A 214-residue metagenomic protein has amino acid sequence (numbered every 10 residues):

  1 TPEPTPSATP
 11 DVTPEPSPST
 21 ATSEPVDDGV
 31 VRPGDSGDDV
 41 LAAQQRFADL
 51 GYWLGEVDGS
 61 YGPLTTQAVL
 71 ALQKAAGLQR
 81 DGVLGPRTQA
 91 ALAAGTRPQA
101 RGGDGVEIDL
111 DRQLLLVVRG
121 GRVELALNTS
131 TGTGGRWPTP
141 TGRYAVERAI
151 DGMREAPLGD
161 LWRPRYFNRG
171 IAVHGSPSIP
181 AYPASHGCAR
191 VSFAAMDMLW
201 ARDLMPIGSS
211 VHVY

Functional and structural regions predicted by a protein language model:
T1-G34: N-terminal low-complexity, Pro/Thr-rich disordered segments that flank secretion/membrane-targeting signals
P18-S19, P98-R101, P138-R143, I150-Y214: Exported/periplasmic cell-wall-interacting domains
V30-V40, A48-Q67, K74-A90: Short acidic, glycine/serine/threonine-rich helix-capping segments at coil-helix boundaries
G37-Q44, T66, Q89, A93 (+5 more regions): Extracytoplasmic/secreted envelope proteins and their assembly/folding machinery, especially bacterial periplasmic
Q45-Y52, L70-L78, A93-R97, G120 (+2 more regions): Sec-exported extracytoplasmic/periplasmic mature domains
L84, T88, R112, R119-G121 (+3 more regions): A mature extracytoplasmic/lumenal domain signature
A93-G134: A structural motif detector for short, solvent-exposed N-terminal "entry" segments of globular domains
G105-E107, L114-L116, N128, A145 (+3 more regions): Soluble periplasmic/extracytoplasmic beta-strand elements of cell-envelope proteins
